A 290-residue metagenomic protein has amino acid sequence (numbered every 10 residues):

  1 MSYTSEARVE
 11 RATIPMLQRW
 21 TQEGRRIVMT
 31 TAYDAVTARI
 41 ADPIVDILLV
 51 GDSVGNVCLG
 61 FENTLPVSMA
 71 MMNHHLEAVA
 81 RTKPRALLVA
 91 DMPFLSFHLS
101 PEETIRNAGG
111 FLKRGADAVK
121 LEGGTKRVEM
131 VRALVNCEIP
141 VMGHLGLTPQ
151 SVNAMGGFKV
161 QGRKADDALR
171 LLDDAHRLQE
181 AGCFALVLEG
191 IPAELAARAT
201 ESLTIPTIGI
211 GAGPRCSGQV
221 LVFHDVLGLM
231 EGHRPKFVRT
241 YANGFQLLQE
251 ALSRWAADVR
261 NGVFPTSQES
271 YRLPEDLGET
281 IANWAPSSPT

Functional and structural regions predicted by a protein language model:
S2-A242, Q246-E275, E279, N283-T290: Alpha/beta enzyme core
